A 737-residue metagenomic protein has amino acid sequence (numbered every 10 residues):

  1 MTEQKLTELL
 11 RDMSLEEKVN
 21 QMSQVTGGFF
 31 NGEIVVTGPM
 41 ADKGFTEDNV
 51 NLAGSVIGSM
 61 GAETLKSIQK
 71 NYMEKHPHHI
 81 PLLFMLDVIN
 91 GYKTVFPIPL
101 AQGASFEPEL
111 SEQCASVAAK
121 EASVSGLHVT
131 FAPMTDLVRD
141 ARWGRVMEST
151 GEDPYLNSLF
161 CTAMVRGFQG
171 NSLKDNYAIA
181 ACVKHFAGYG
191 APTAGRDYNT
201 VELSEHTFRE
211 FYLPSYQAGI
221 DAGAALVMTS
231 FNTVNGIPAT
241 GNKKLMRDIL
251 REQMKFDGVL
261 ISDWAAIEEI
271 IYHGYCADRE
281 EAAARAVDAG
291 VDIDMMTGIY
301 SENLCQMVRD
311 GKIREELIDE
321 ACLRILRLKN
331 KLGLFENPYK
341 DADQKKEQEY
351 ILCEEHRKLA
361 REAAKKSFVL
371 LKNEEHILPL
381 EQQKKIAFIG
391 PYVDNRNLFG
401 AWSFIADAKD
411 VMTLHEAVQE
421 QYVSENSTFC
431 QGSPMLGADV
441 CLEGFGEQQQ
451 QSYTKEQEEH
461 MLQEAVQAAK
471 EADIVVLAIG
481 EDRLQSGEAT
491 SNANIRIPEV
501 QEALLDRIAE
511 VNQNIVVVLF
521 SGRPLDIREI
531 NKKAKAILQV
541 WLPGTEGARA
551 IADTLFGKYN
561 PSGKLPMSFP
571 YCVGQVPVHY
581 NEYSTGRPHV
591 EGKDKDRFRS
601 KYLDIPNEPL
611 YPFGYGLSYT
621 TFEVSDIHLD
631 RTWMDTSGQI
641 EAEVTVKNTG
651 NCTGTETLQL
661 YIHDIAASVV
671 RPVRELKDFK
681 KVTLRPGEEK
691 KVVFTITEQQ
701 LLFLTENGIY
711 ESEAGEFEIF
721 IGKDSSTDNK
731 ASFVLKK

Functional and structural regions predicted by a protein language model:
M1-T705, E711-S725, K736-K737: Glycoside hydrolase catalytic-domain context in secreted enzymes
N729-F733: Edge beta-strands of extracellular beta-sandwich domains
